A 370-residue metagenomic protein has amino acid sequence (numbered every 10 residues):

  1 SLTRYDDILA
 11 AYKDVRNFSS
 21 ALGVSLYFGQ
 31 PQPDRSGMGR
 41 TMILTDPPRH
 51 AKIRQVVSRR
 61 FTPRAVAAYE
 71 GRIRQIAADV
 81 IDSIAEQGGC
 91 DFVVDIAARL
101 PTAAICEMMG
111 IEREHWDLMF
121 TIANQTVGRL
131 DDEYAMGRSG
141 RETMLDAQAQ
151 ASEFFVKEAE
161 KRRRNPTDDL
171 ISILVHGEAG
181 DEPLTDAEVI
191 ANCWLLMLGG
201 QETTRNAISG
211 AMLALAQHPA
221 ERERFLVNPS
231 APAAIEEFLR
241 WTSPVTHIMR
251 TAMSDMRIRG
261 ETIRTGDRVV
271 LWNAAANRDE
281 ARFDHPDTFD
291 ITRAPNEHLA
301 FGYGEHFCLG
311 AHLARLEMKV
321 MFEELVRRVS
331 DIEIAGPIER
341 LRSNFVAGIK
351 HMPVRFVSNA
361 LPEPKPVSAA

Functional and structural regions predicted by a protein language model:
S1-A370: Cytochrome P450
